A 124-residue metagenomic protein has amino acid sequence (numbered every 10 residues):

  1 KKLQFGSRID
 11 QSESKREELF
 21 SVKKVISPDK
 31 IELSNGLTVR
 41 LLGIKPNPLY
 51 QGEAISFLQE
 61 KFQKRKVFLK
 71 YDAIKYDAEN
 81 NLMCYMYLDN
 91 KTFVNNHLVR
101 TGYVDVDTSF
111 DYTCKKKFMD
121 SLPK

Functional and structural regions predicted by a protein language model:
K1-K124: Small beta-barrel nucleic-acid-binding modules, primarily SNase/OB-fold domains and secondarily Tudor-like barrels
